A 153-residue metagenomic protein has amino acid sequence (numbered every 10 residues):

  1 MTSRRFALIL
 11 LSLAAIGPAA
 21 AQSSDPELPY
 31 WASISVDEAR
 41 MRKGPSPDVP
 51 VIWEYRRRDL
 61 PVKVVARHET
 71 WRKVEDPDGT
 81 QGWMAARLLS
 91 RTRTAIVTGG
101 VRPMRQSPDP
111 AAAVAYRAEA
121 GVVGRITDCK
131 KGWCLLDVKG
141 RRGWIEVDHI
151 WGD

Functional and structural regions predicted by a protein language model:
M1-L8: Bacterial N-terminal signal peptides that target proteins for export
I9-L11, P77: Hydrophobic transmembrane signal anchors and adjacent membrane-proximal interface regions, especially in viral
L13-A14, R102: Repetitive helical segments and hydrophobic/amphipathic motifs
A15-A19: N-terminal signal peptide c-region/cleavage motif recognized by signal peptidases
A21-K43, E54-R58, V65-P108, A113-R142 (+1 more regions): SH3-family beta-barrel domains
P50-V51: Beta-strand-rich domains and repeat architectures in extracellular enzymes and scaffolds, especially beta-propellers
